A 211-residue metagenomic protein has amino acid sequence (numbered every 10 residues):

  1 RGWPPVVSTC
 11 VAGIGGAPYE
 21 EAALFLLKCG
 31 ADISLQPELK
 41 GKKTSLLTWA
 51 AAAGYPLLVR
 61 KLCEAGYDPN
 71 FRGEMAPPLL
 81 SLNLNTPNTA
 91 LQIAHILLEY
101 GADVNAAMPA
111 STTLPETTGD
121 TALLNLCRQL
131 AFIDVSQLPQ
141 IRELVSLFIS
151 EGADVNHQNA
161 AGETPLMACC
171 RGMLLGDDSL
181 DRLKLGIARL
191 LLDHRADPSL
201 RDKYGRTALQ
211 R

Functional and structural regions predicted by a protein language model:
G2, A17-F25, K42-L46, N88-I96 (+3 more regions): Glycine-rich, flexible loop segments associated with nucleotide phosphate handling
G2, K40-K43, M75-A76, S111 (+3 more regions): Start-of-repeat signature of ankyrin repeats
S8-Y19, W49-Y55, S81-A90, T117 (+3 more regions): Ankyrin repeat A-helix N-terminal signature
L24-D32, R60-D68, H95-D103, S146-D154 (+1 more regions): Ankyrin repeat domain, specifically the short helix-to-loop turn at the C-terminus of the second helix of each repeat
S34-Q36, N70, N105, T113 (+2 more regions): Ankyrin-repeat junction/capping positions
P37-K40, G73, M108, E116 (+2 more regions): Ankyrin repeat boundary/linker residues
D103, A107-S111, T118-D120, L124-F148 (+2 more regions): Eukaryotic tandem repeat interaction scaffolds
P198-R211: Leucine-rich solenoid repeat scaffolds
